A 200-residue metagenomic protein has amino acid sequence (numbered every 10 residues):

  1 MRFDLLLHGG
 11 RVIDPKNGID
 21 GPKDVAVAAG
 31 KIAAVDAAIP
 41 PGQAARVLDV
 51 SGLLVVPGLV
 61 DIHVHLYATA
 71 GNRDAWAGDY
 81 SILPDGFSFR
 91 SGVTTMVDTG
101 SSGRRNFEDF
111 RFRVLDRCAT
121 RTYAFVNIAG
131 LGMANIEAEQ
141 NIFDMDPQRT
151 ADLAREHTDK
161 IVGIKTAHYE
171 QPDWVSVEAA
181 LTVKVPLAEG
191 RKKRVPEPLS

Functional and structural regions predicted by a protein language model:
M1-G58: Histidine-rich, glycine-flanked metal-binding segment
V50-D116: Metal-associated gating/positioning segment near the N- to mid-region
G58-I62, M96-D98, T122-V126, V162-K165 (+1 more regions): Hydrophobic faces of well-ordered beta-strands that scaffold small-molecule active sites in alpha/beta enzyme cores
D61, S88-R90, F125-N135, K160-I161: Gly-rich Lys/Arg/Thr-decorated short loops/hinges at beta-loop-alpha junctions or inter-strand turns that position
H65-Y67, G71, S101-S102, N127-L131 (+2 more regions): Active-site beta-loop-alpha junctions enriched in small/polar residues
A77-F87, I142-A154: Short, acidic/polar
M96-T150, V183: Mid-domain alpha/beta scaffold segments of enzyme catalytic cores
D144-S200: Histidine/acidic residue-rich metal-binding segments in metalloenzymes
